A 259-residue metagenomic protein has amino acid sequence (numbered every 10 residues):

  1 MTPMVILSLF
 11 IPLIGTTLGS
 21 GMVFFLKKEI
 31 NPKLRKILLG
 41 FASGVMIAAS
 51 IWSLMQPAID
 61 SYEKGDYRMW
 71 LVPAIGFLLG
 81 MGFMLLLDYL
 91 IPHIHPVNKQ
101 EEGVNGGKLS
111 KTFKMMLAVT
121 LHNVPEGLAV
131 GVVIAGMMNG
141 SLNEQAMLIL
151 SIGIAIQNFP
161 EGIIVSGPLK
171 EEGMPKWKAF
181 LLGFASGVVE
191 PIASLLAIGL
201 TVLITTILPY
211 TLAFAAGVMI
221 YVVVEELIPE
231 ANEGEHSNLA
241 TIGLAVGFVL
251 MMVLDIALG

Functional and structural regions predicted by a protein language model:
M1-G259: Intrinsically disordered, metal-sensing/regulatory segments
